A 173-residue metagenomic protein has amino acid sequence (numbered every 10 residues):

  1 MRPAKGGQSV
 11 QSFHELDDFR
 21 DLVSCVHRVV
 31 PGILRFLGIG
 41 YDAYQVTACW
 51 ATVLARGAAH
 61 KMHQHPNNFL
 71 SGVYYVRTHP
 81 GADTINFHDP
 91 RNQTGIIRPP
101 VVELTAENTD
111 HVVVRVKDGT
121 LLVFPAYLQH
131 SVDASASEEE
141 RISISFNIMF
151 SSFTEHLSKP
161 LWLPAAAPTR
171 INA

Functional and structural regions predicted by a protein language model:
M1-D42, W162-N172: Non-heme Fe(II)/2-oxoglutarate
R35-T52, A58-H65: Helix-adjacent hinge/juxtasegments
V46, T109, E139-S143: Short edge beta-strand segments in beta-sheet-rich domains
C49, L70-G72, I142-F146: Hydrophobic residues positioned within well-ordered beta-strands of beta-sheet architectures
L54-V123, F150-W162: Catalytic core of non-heme Fe(II) oxygenases with the double-stranded beta-helix
H60-H63, H130-S137: Short beta-strand His + acidic residue motifs that chelate non-heme Fe in jelly-roll/DSBH and cupin folds
E140-S143, N147-A173: Non-heme Fe(II)/2-oxoglutarate
